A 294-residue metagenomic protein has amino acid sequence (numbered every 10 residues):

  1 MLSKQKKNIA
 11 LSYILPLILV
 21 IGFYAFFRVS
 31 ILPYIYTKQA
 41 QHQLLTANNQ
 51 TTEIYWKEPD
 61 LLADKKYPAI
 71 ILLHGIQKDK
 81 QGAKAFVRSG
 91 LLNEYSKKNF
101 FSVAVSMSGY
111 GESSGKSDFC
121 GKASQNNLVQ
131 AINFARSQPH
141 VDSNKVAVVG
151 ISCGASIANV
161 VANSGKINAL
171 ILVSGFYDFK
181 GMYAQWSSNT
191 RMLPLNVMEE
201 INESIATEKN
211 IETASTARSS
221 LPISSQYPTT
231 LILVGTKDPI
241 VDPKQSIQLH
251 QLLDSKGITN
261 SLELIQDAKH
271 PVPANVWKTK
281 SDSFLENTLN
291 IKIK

Functional and structural regions predicted by a protein language model:
V29-K65: N-terminal cap/lid segment of alpha/beta-hydrolase-fold proteins
A63-K66, G75-S114: Short substrate-entry loop that stabilizes the transition state in hydrolases
D118-P139: Alpha/beta-hydrolase active-site loop
H140-S152: Alpha/beta-hydrolase fold nucleophile elbow
V160-E208: Hydrolase active-site cap/lid region
Q226, I232-V234, D238: Short beta-strand/loop motif that positions the catalytic acidic residue of the alpha/beta-hydrolase fold
P239-Q245: Conserved alpha/beta-hydrolase "acid-adjacent" motif
I247-H250, D254-K294: C-terminal catalytic histidine-bearing segment of alpha/beta-hydrolase fold enzymes
